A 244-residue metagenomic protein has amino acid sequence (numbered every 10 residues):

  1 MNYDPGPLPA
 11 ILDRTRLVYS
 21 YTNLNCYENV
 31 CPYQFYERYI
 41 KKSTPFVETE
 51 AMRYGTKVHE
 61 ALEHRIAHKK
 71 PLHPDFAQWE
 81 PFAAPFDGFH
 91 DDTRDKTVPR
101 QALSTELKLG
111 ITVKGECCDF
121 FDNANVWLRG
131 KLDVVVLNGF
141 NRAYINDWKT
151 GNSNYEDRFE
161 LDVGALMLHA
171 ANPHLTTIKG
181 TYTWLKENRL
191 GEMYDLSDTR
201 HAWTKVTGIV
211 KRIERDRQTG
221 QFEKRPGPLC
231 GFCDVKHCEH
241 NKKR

Functional and structural regions predicted by a protein language model:
M1-I11: Nuclease-adjacent, charged terminal/linker segments that flank catalytic cores
R14-P71, E106-L107: Nuclease catalytic cores
F35-K41, R142-N146, Y182-G191, K236: Short acidic (Asp/Glu) and glycine-rich catalytic loops that position anionic groups and cofactors
R38-K41, T49-M52, H73-Q78, V98-K108 (+1 more regions): Short coil/turn segments at secondary-structure boundaries
K57, F159-M167: Short amphipathic alpha-helical face segments that pack within enzyme cores and frequently flank/anchor catalytic
A61-I145, P173-T181: Catalytic cores of nuclease domains that cleave nucleic-acid phosphodiester backbones
T112-C118, A124, E156, H169-R244: Metal-dependent nuclease catalytic regions and adjoining charged, substrate-binding loops involved in nucleic-acid end
W148-N154: Short beta-strand-loop-alpha-helix junction that forms the active-site gateway of nucleic-acid-processing nucleases
